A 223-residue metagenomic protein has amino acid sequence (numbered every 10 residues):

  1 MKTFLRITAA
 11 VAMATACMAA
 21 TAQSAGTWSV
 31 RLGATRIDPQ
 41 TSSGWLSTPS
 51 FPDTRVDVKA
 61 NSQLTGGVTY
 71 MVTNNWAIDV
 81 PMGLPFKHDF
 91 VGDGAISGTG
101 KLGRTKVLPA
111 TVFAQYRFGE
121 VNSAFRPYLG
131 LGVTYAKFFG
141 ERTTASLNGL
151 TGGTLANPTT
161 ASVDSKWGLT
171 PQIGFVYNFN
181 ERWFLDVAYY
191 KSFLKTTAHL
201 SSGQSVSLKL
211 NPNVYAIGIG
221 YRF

Functional and structural regions predicted by a protein language model:
M1-G26: Cleavable N-terminal export/targeting peptides
A22-T27, N75, E120-R126, F179-R182: Short loop/turn motifs that connect adjacent beta-strands in outer-membrane beta-barrel proteins
A22-T69: Short glycine/proline- and aromatic-enriched beta-strand/turn motifs that initiate or cap beta-hairpins
G26, A60-L64, R104-A110, S165-L169 (+1 more regions): Residues that define the transmembrane beta-barrel architecture of outer-membrane proteins
R36-D38, G67-L147, P212-F223: Gram-negative (and chloroplast) outer-membrane scaffold detector with strong preference for beta-barrel transmembrane
T41-T54, F90-G100, G140-S162, T196-V206: Solvent-exposed loop segments that connect transmembrane elements
T65-T69, Q172-N178: Short, conserved structural micro-motifs that define repeat-unit consensus positions and nucleotide-binding loops
K87-V91, N180-F223: Predominantly the C-terminal beta-signal and adjacent terminal strand-loop region of outer-membrane beta-barrel
